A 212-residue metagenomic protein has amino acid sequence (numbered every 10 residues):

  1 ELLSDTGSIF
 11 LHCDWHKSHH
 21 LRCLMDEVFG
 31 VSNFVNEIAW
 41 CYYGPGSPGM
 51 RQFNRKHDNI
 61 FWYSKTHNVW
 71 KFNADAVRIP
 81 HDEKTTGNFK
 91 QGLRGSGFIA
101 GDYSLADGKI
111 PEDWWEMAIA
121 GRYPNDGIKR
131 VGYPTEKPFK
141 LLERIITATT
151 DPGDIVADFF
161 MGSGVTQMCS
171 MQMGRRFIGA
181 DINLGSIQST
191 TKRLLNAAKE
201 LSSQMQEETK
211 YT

Functional and structural regions predicted by a protein language model:
E1-L201: Core catalytic lobe of class I
Q206-T212: Short, intrinsically disordered, charge-balanced linker/junction segments flanking boundaries in proteins
